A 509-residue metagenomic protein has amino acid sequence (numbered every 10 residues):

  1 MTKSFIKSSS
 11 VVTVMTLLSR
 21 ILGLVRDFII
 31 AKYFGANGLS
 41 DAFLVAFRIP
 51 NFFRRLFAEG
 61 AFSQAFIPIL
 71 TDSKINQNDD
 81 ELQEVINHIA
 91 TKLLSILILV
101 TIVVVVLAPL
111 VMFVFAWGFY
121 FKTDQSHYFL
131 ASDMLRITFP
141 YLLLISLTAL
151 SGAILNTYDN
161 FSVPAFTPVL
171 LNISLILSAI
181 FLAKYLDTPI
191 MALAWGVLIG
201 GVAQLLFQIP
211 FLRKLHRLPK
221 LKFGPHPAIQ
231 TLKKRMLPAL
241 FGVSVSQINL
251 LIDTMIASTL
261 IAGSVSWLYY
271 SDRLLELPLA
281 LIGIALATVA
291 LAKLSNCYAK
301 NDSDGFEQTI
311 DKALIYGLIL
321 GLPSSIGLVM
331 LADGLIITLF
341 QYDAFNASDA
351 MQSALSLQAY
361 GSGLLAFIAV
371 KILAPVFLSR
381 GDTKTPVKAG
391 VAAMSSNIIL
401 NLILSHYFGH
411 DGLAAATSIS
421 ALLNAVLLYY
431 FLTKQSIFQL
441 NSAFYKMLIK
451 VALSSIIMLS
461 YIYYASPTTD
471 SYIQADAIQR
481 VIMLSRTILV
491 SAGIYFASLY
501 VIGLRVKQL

Functional and structural regions predicted by a protein language model:
M1-L509: Membrane-embedded alpha-helical bundles of multi-pass transporters/translocases, especially carrier/permease families
